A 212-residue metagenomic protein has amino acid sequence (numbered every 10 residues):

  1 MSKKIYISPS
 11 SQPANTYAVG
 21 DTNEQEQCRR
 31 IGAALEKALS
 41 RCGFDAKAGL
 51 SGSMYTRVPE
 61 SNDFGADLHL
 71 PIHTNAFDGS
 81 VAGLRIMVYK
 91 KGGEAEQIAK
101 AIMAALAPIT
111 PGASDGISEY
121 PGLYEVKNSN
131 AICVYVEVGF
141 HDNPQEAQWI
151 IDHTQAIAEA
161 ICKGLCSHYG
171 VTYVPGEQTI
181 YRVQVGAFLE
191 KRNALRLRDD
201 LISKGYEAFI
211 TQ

Functional and structural regions predicted by a protein language model:
S2-Y6, Q12-T16, T22-Q178, D199: Active-site-proximal helix/loop segments of hydrolytic enzymes
K3, V174-Q212: Solvent-exposed beta-strand motifs enriched in subsets of small alpha/beta binding domains, especially certain
P9-P13, A187-E190: Short polar catalytic/cofactor-binding loops
